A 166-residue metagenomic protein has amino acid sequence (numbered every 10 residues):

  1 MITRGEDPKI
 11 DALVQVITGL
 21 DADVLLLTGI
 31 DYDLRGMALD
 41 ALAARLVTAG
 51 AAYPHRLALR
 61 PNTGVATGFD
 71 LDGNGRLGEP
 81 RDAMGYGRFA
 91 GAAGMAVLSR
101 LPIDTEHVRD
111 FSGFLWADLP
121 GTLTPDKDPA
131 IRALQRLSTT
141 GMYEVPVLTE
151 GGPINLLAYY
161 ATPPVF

Functional and structural regions predicted by a protein language model:
M1-M95, I131-Q135, T140, E150-I154: N-terminal, active-site-proximal structural segment of metallo-dependent hydrolase catalytic domains
D31, R60, S99-P102, T149 (+1 more regions): Short, flexible loop/turn elements at secondary-structure junctions
D72-N74, R100, D110-T122, I131-A133: Surface-exposed loop and adjacent secondary-structure segments within mature catalytic domains
G87-A90, W116-D126: Short flexible/disordered coil segments
I103-H107: Short helix-loop capping/hinge motifs at secondary-structure junctions, enriched in acidic/polar residues
V108-R109, E150: Short, hydrophobic/aromatic beta-strand segments
K127-L134, P163-F166: Surface-exposed cleft-lining segments at the edges of enzyme active sites
S138-F166: Flexible, glycine-rich surface segments
